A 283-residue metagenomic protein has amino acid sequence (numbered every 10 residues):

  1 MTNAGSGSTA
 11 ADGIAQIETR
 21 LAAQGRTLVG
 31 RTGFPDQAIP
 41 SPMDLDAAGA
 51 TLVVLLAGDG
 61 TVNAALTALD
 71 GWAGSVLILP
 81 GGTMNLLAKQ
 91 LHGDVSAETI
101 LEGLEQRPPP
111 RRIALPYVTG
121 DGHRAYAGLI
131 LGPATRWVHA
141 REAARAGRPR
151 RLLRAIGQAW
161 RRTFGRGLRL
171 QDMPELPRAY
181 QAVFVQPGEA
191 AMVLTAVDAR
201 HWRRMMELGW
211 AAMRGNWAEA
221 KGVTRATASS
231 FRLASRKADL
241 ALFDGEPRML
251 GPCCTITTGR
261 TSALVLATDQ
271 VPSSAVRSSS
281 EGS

Functional and structural regions predicted by a protein language model:
M1-L56, N63, T67-G71, L101-E102 (+3 more regions): ATP/NTP phosphate-donor binding region
T2, R31, D70-V193: Catalytic core of DAGKc-family lipid kinases
D12, Q16, G132, R151 (+1 more regions): Conserved active-site and cofactor/substrate-binding residues in soluble primary-metabolism enzymes
A15-E18, D70-G71, E142-A143, G209-R214 (+1 more regions): Short, solvent-exposed amphipathic alpha-helical segments in soluble enzyme and RNA/protein-processing domains
L56-A57, L79: Short His-Asn-centered micro-motif
G60-V62, D239: Glycine-rich nucleotide phosphate-binding loop and flanking beta-alpha elements of Rossmann-like dinucleotide-binding
A64-T67, L87-K89, P252-C253: Short hydrophobic alpha-helical segments that form membrane-spanning helices or hydrophobic packing faces of helical
A196-S283: ATP/nucleoside-binding phosphotransfer catalytic cores, i.e., glycine-rich phosphate-binding loops
